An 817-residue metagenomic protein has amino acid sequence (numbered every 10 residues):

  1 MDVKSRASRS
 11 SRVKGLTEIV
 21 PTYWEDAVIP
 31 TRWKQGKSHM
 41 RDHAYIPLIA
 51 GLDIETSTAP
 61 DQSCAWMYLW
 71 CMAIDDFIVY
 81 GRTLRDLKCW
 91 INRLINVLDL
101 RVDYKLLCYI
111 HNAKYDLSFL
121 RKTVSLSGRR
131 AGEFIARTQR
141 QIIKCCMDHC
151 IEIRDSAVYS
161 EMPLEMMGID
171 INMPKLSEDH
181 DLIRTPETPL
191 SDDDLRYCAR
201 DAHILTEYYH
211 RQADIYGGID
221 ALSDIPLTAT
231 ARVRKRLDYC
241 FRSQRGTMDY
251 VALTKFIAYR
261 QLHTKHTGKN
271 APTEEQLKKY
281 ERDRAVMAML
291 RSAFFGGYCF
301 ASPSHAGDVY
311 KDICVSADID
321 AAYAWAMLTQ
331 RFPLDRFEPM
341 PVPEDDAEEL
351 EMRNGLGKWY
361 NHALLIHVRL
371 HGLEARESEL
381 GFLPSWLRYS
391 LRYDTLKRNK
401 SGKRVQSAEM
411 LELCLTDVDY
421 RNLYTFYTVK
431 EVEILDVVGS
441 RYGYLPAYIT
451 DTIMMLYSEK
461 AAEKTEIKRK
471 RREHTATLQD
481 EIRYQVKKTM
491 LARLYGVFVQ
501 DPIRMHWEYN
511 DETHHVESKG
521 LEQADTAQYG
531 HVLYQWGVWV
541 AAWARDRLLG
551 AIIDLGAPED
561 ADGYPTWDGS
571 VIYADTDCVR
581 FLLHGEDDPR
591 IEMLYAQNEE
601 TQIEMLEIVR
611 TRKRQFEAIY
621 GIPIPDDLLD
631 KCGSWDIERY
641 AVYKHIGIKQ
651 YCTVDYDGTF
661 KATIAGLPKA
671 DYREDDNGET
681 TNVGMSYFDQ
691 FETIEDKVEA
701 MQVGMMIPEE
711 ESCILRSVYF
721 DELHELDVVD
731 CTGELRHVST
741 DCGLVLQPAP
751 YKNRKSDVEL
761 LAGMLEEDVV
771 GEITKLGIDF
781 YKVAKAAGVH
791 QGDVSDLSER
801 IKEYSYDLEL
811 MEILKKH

Functional and structural regions predicted by a protein language model:
M1-A50, I54: N-terminal accessory regions of nucleic-acid-interacting proteins
D53, I110-H111: Short beta-strand/turn micro-motifs composed of small residues that flank or help shape donor/cofactor-binding pockets
D53-D61: Ser/Thr-glycine-rich phosphate-binding loops at phosphate-binding pockets of nucleotides, nucleotide cofactors
P60-I110, F119-I801, S805, K816-H817: Conserved acidic
A113-Y115: Conserved Walker A/P-loop ATP-binding site and its immediately adjacent core in helicase/helicase-like ATPase domains
L810-L814: Hydrophobic micro-packing sites on short alpha-helices
